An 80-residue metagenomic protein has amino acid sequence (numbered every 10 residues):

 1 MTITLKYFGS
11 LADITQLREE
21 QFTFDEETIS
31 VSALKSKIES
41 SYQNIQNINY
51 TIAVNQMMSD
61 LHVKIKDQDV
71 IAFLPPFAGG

Functional and structural regions predicted by a protein language model:
M1-A78: Ubiquitin-like/PB1-type beta-grasp interaction modules and other compact soluble beta-rich domains
